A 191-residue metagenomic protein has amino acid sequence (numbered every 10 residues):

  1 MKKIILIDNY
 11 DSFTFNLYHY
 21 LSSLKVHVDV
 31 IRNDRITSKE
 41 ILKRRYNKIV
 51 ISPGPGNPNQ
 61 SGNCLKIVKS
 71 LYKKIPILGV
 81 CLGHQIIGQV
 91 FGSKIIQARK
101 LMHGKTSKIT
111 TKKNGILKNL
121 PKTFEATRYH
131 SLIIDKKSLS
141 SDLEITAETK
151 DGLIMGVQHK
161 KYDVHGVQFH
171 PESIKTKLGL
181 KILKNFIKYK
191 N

Functional and structural regions predicted by a protein language model:
K3, S22, K43-N119, T123-E125 (+1 more regions): Cysteine-nucleophile active-site neighborhood
I4-S23: Short, charged N-terminal beta->alpha structural module
H27-N33: Short hydrophobic/Thr-rich beta-strand motif most characteristic of the beta2 strand and flanking loop of CheY-like
I36-R45, S138: Short amphipathic alpha-helix with an adjacent loop that forms part of the alpha/beta core around
C81, H130, H170: Histidine-centered divalent metal-coordination motifs
T106-K108, I154-G156, G166: Conserved hydrophobic/aromatic beta-strand scaffold that supports enzyme active sites
G115-Y162: Catalytic beta-strand/loop cores that center a nucleophilic Ser/Cys/Thr and support acyl-enzyme chemistry
P171-N191: Acyltransferase
